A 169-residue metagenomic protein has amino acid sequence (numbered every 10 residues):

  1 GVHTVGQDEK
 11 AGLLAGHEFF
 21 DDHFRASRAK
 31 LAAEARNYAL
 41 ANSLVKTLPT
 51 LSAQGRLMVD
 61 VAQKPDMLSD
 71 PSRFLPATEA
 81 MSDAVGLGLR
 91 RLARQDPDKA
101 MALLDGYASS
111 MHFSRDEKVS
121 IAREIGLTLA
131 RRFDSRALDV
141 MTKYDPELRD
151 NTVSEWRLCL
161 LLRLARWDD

Functional and structural regions predicted by a protein language model:
G1-D169: Alpha-helical solenoid repeat scaffolds
